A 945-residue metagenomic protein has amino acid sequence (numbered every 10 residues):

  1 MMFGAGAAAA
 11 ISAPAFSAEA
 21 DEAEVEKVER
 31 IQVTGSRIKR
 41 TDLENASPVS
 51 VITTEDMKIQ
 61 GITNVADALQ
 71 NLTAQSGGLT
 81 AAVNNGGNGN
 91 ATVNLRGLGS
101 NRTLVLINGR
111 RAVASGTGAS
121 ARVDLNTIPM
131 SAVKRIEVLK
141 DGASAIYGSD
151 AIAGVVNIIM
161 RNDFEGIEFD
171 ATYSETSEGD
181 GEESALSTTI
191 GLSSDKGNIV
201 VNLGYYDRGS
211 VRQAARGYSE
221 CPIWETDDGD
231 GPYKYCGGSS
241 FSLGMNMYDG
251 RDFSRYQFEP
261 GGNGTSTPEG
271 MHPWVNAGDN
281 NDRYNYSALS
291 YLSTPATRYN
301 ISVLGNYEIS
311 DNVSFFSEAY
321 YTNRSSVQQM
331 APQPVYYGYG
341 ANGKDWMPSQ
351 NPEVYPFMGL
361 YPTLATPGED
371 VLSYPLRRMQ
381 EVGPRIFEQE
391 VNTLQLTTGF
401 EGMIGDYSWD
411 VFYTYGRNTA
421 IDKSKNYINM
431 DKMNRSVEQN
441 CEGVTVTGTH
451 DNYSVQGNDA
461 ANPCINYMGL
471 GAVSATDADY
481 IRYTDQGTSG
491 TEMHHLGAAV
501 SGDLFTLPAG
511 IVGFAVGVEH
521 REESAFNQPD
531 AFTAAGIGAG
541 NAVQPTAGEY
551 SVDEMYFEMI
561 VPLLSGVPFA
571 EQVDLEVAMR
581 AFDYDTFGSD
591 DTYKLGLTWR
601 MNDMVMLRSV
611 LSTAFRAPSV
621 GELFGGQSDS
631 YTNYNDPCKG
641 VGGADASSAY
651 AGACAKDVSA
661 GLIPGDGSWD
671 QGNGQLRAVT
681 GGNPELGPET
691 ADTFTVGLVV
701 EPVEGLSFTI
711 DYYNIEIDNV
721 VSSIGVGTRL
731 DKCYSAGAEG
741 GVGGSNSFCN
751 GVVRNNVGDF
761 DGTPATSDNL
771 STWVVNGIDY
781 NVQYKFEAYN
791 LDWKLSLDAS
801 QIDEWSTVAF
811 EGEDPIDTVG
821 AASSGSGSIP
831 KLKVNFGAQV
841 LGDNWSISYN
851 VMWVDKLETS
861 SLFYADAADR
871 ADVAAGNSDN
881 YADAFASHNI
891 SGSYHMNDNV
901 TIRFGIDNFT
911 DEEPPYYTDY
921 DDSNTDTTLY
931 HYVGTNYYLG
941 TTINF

Functional and structural regions predicted by a protein language model:
M1-Q60, D67-Q70, S187, G191 (+5 more regions): N-terminal Sec signal peptide and the immediately downstream disordered periplasmic leader that contains the TonB box
D67-T73, G77-G86, L98-S100, R110-L396 (+13 more regions): Surface-exposed beta-strand-turn/loop segments characteristic of Gram-negative outer-membrane beta-barrels
G97-L98, S184, T188, G204 (+17 more regions): Outer-membrane beta-barrel transmembrane strands
I167-E175, V573-D585, L607-L611, V854: Transmembrane beta-strand segments that form the barrel wall of outer-membrane beta-barrel proteins
T419, M604-E689, Y712-N755, D907-D922: Surface-exposed extracellular loop regions of Gram-negative outer-membrane beta-barrel proteins, predominantly
K423, D431, S612, G625 (+4 more regions): C-terminal beta-signal and terminal closure region of outer-membrane beta-barrel proteins
S630, L791-H895: C-terminal beta-barrel architecture of Gram-negative outer-membrane proteins
S707, D718, D803-S806, M852-A868 (+1 more regions): C-terminal beta-signal and adjacent terminal beta-strands/loops of Gram-negative outer-membrane beta-barrel proteins
